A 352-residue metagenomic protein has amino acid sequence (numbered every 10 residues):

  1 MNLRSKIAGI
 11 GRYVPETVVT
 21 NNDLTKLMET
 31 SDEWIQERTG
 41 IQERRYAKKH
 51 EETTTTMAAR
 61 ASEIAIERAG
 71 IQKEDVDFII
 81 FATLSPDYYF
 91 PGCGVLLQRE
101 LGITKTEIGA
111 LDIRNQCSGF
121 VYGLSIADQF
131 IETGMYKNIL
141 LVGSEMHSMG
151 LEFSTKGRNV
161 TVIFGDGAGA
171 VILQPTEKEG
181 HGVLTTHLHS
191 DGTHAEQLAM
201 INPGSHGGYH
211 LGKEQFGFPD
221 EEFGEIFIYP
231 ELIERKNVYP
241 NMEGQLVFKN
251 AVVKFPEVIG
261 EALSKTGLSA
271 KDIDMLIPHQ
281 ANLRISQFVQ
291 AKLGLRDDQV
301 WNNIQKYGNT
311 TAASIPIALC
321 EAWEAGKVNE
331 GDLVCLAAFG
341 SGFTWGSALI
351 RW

Functional and structural regions predicted by a protein language model:
M1-E51, T155-K249, E257, W352: Condensing-enzyme catalytic core mediating Claisen C-C bond formation in acyl metabolism
I7-G9, H50-V121, A262-Q287: Conserved beta-ketoacyl condensing-enzyme motif
R12-Y13, A82-Y88, R114-G119, G143-M149 (+4 more regions): Acidic, glycine-rich active-site loops and adjacent beta-strand->loop/helix elements that engage anionic groups
I35, E74-A82, I108-D112, Y136-S144 (+4 more regions): Beta-strand segments within the central parallel beta-sheet cores of soluble alpha/beta enzyme folds
Q36-T56, L84-N138, S144, A291-L319: Conserved catalytic cysteine-centered active-site region of acyl-thioester-dependent Claisen-condensing enzymes
E132-A168: Flexible, glycine-rich active-site loops centered on histidine and acidic residues that chelate a metal or position
E222-N303: A contiguous, well-structured pocket-lining segment that forms one wall/lid of small-molecule binding clefts in soluble
L293, D297, I317-A337, G346-W352: Catalytic phosphate/nucleotide-handling subdomain of diverse soluble enzymes
